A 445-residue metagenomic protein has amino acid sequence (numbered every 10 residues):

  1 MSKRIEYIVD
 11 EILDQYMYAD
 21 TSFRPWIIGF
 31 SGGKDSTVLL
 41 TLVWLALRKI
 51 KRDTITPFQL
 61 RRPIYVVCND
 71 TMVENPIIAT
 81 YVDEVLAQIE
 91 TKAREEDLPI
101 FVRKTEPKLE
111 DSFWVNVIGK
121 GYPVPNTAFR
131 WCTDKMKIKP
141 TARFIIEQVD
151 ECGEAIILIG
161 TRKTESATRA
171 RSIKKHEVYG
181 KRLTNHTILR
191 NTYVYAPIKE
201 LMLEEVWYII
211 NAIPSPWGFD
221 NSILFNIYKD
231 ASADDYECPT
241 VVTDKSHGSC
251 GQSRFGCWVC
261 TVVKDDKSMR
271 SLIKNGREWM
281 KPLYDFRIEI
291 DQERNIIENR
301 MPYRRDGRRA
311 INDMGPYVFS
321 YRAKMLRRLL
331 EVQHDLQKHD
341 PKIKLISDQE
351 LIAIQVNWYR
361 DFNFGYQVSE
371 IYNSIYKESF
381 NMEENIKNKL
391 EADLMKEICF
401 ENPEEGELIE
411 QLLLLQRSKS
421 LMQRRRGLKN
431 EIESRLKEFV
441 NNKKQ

Functional and structural regions predicted by a protein language model:
M1-I27, S36-Q445: Nucleotide-activated chemistry modules centered on ATP-dependent adenylation/adenylyltransferase
G33: Catalytic cores of secreted/periplasmic lytic hydrolases that degrade extracellular macromolecules
